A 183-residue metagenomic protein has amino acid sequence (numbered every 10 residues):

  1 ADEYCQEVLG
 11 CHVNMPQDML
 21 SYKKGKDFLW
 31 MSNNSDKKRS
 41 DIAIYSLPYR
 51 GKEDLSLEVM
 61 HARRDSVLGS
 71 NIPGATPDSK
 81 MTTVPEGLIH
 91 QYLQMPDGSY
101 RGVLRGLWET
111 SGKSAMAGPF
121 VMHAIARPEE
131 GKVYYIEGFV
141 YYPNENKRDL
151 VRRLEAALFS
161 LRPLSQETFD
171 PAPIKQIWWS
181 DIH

Functional and structural regions predicted by a protein language model:
A1, K132-H183: Surface-exposed amphipathic alpha-helical segments
D2-K23, F159-L164: N-terminal "mature-domain start" segment
V13-N14, Y22, V103, Y134-E137: Structural recognition of the beta-strand scaffold that forms the well-ordered cores of secreted hydrolase catalytic
N14, K23, S35-K38, M95-G98 (+1 more regions): Extracellular/periplasmic catalytic domains that process cell-envelope and extracellular macromolecules
P16-D18, G25-F28, G102-G106, H123 (+1 more regions): Oxidative protein folding and maturation machinery
P16-D78: Secretory pathway targeting signatures of secreted, lumenal, and periplasmic proteins
S35-D36, L47-R50, W108-E109, E129 (+1 more regions): Short, flexible beta-strand-to-coil junctions
G69-E130, E145-N146, F159, W178-I182: Signature of long, low-cysteine stretches enriched in small and polar/charged residues
